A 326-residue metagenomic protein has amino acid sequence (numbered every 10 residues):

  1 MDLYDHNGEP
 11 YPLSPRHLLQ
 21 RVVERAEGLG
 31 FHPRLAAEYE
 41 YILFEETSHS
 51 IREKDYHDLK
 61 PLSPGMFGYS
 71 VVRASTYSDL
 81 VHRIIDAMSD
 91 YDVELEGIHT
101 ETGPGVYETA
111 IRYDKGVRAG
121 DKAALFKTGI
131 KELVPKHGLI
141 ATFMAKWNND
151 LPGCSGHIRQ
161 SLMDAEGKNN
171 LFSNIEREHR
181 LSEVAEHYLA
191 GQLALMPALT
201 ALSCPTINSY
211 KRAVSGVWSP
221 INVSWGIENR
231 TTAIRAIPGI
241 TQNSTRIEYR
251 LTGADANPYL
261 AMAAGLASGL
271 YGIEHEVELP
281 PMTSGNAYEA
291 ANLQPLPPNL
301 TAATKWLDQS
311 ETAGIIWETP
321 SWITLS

Functional and structural regions predicted by a protein language model:
M1-S326: Glycine-rich, acidic/polar active-site loops that bind/position phosphate-bearing ligands
